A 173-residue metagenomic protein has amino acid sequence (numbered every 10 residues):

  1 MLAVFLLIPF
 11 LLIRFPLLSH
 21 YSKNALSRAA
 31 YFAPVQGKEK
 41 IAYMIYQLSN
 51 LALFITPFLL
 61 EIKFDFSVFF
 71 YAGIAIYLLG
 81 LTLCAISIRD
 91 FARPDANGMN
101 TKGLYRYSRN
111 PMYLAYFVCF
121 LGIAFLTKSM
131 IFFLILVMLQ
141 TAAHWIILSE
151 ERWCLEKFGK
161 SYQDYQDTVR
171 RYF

Functional and structural regions predicted by a protein language model:
M1-G98, C119-W153, K157-F173: Membrane-anchoring alpha-helices and their flanking helix-loop junctions
A42-I45, L104-V118: Membrane-interface loop-to-helix entry segments
